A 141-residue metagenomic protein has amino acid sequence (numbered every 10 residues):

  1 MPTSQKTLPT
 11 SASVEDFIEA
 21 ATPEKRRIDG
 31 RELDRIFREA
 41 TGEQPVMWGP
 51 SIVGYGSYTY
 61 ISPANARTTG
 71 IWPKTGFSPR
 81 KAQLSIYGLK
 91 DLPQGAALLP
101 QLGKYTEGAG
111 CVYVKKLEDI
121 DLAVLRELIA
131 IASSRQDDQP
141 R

Functional and structural regions predicted by a protein language model:
M1-R141: Charge-dense, helix-prone N-terminal extensions
